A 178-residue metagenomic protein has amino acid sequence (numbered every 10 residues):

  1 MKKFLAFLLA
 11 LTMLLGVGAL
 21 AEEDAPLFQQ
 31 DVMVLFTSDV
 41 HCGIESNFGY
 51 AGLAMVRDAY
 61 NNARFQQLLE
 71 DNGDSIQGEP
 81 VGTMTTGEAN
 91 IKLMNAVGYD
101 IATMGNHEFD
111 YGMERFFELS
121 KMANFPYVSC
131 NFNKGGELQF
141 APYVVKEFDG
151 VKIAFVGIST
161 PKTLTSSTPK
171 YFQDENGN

Functional and structural regions predicted by a protein language model:
K3-A21: Sec-dependent N-terminal signal peptides of Gram-positive bacterial secreted proteins and lipoproteins
E22-N178: Acidic, metal/ion-coordinating pockets
